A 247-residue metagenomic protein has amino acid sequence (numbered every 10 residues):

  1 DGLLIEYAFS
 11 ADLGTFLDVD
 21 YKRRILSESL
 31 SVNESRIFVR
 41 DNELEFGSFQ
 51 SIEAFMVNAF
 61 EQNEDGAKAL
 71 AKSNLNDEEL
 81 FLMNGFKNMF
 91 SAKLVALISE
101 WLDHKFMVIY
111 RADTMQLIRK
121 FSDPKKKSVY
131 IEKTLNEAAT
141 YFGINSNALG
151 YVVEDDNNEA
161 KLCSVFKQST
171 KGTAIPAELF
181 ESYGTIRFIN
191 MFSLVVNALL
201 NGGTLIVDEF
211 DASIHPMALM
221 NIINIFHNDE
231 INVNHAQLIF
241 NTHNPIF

Functional and structural regions predicted by a protein language model:
D1-I189, L200: Phosphate-coordinating catalytic segments in nucleotide- and nucleic-acid-processing enzymes
E159-F247: Switch/communication elements of ASCE P-loop NTPase nucleotide-binding domains
